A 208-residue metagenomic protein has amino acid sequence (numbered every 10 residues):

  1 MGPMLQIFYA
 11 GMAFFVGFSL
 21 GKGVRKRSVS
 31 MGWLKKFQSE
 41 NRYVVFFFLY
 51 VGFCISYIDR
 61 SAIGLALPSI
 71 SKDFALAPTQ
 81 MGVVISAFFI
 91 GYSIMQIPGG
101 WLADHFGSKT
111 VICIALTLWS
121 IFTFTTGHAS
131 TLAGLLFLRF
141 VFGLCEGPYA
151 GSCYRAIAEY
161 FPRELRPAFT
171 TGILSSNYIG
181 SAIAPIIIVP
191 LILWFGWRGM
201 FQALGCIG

Functional and structural regions predicted by a protein language model:
G2-I58: Cytosolic juxtamembrane N-terminal segment immediately preceding the first transmembrane helix of multi-pass
G2-Q6, I173-G208: Helix-loop-helix hairpin linking two adjacent transmembrane segments in secondary transporters
V44-P78, G99: Extracytoplasmic
S61, F89-I97, G147, S181-A182: Residue-level signature of mid-helix packing/kink "hotspots" within the transmembrane helices of 12-pass Major
A75, G107, H128-G134, C145 (+1 more regions): Helix-breaking motifs and short loop linkers at transmembrane-helix boundaries and internal kinks in secondary membrane
I94-S130: Conserved MFS/SLC helix-loop-helix module at the cytosolic interface between two early adjacent transmembrane helices
L138-N177: Cytoplasmic helix-loop-helix junction between adjacent transmembrane helices in 12-TM secondary transporters
